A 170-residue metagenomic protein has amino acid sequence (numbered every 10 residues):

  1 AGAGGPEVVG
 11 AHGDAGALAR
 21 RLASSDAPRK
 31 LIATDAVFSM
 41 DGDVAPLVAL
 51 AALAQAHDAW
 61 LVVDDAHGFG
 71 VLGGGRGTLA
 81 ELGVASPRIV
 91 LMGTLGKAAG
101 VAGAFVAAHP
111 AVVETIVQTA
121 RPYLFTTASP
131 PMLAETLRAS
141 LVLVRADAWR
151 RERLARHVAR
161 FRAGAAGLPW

Functional and structural regions predicted by a protein language model:
G2-G4, P87: Short, structured coil segments at secondary-structure junctions
V8-V63: Active-site phosphate-binding strand-loop segment of PLP-dependent enzymes
D58, G77-L95, E114-Q118: Conserved active-site segment immediately N-terminal to the catalytic lysine that forms the internal aldimine
V71, T78-E81, F105-P110: Short beta-strand-to-turn element immediately C-terminal to the catalytic PLP-Schiff-base lysine in fold type I
M92, A102-R145: Conserved core segment of the aminotransferase class I/II
R138-W170: Conserved PLP-dependent catalytic core of the aminotransferase class-I/II
